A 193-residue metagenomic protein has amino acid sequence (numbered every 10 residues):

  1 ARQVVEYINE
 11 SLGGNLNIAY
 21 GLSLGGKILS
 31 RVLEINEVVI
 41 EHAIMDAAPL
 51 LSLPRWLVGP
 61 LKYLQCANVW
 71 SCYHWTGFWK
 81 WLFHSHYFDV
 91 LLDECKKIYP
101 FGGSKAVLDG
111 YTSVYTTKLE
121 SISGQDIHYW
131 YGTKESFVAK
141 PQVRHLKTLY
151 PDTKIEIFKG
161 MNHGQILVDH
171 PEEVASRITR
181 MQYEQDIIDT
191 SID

Functional and structural regions predicted by a protein language model:
A1-I18: Active-site loop/oxyanion-hole signature of alpha/beta-hydrolase fold enzymes
G21-L29: Gly/Ala-rich beta-loop-alpha elbow adjacent to hydrolase catalytic centers
E34-I35, I40-W70: Flexible "cap/lid" loop of the alpha/beta hydrolase fold
R55, S71-S121: Conserved alpha/beta-hydrolase catalytic His-Asp/Glu region
S123, Y129-Y131: Short beta-strand/loop motif that positions the catalytic acidic residue of the alpha/beta-hydrolase fold
Q125, A139-T148: Short alpha-helix in the alpha/beta-hydrolase fold that links the catalytic acid
K134-V138, G164: Acidic catalytic loop of the alpha/beta-hydrolase fold
M161-E172: Catalytic histidine-centered segment of alpha/beta-hydrolase-like enzymes
